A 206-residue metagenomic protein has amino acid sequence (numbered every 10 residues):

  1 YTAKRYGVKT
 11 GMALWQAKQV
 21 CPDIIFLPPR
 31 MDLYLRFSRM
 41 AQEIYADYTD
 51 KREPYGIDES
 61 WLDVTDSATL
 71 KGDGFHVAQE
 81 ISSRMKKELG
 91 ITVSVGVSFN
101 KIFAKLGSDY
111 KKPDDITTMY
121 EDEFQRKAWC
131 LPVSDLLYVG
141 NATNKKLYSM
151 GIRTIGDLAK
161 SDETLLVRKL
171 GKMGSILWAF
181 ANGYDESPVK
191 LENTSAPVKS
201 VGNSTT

Functional and structural regions predicted by a protein language model:
Y1-I57, W61, A68, A181: Residues that scaffold, gate, or flank divalent-cation-dependent active/transport sites
C21-I24, E59-T65, R126-W129, V201-S204: Acidic/polar active-site rim loop that often engages polyanionic ligands
M40, I44-Y48, E80-L89, K146 (+2 more regions): Generic non-transmembrane alpha-helical segments
L62-S82, G151: Catalytic palm subdomain of template-directed nucleic-acid polymerases, centered on the conserved carboxylate motif
D73-S134: Long, highly charged, low-complexity intrinsically disordered interaction regions that mediate electrostatic DNA/RNA
D135, T143-T206: DNA-contacting surface of Y-family translesion DNA polymerases
